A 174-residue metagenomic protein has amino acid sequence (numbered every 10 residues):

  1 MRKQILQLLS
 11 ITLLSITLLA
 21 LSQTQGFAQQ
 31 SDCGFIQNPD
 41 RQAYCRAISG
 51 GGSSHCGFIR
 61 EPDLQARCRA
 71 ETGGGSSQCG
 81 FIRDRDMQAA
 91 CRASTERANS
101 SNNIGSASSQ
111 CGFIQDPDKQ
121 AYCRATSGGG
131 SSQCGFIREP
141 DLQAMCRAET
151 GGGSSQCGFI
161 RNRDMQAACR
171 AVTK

Functional and structural regions predicted by a protein language model:
M1-Q7: N-terminal secretory signal peptides that target proteins for export/translocation
L9-L21: Bacterial N-terminal signal peptides
A20-A28: Signal peptide processing junction and immediate N-terminal pro/mature segment of secreted/exported proteins
F27-K174: Non-catalytic tandem-repeat scaffold regions and their flanking low-complexity/translocation tails
